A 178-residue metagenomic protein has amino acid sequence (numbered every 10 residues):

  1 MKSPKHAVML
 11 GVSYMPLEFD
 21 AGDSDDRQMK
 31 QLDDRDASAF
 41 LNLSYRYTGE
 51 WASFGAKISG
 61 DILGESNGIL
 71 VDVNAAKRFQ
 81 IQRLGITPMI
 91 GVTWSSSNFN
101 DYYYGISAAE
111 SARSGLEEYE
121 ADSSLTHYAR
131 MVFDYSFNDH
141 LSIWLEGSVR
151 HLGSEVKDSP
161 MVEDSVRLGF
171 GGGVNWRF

Functional and structural regions predicted by a protein language model:
M1-A76, Q80-T87, S97-D122, V162: Outer-membrane pore/translocation modules
M15-F19, D61-L63, T93-F99, S142 (+3 more regions): Structural signature of outer-membrane beta-barrel domains
A39, I69, W94, L125-H127 (+2 more regions): Transmembrane beta-barrel architecture of outer-membrane proteins
V71, I86, H127, L141 (+1 more regions): Hydrophobic core residues within well-ordered beta-strands of beta-rich domains
A75, S165-F178: Outer-membrane beta-barrel "beta-signal"
Q82-R83, S136-D139: A short, structured loop/turn motif at beta-sheet edges
E118-Y128, D134: A conserved mid-domain beta-alpha-beta active-site/ligand-binding segment of alpha/beta enzyme cores
S154-M161: Low-complexity, intrinsically disordered Gly/Pro/Thr-rich segments
